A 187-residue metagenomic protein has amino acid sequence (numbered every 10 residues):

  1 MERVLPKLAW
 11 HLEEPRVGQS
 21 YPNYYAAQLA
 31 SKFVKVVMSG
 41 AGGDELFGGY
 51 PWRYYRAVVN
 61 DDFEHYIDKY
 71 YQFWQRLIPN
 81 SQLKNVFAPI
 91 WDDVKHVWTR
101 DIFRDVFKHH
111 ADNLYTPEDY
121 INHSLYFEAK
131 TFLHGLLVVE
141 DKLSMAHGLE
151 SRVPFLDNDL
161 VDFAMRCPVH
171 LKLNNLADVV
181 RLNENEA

Functional and structural regions predicted by a protein language model:
M1-S124, E140-A187: ATP-dependent adenylate-handling active sites, centered on carboxylate activation for C-N bond formation
E128-L137: Core structural elements
